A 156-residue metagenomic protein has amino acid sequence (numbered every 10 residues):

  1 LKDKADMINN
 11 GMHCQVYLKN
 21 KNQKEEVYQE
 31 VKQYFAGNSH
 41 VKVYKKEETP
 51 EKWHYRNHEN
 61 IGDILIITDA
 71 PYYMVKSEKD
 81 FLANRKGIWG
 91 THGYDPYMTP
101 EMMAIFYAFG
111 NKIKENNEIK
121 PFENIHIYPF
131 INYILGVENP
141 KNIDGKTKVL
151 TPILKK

Functional and structural regions predicted by a protein language model:
L1-D3: Short amphipathic beta-strand starts and helix->beta connectors
D6-E118, F122-Y133: Active-site neighborhoods of enzymes that stabilize oxyanions during catalysis
I119-P121, F130-K146, L150-K156: C-terminal substrate/ligand-recognition segments
